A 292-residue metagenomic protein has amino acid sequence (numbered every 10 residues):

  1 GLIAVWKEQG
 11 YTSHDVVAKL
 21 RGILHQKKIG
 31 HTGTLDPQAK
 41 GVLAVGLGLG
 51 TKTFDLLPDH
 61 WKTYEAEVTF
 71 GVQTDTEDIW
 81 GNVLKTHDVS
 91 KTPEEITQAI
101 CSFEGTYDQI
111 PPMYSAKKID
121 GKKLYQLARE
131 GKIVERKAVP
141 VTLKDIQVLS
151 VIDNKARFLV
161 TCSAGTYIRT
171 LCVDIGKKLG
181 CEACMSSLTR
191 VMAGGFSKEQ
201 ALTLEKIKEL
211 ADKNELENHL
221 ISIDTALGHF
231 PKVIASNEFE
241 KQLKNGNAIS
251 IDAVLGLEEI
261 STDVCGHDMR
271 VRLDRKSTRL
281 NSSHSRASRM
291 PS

Functional and structural regions predicted by a protein language model:
G1-E8, H14-H31, L35, A39 (+5 more regions): Accessory RNA 3′-end/elbow-binding domains used by RNA modification enzymes
G1-S163, T170-L202: Catalytic cores of RNA-modifying enzymes
A164-G165, L243: Glycine-rich beta-strand-to-loop/alpha-helix junction loops that act as flexible
C172, M290-P291: Short, amphipathic alpha-helical segments that act as regulatory/interfacial helices in nucleotide-processing proteins
